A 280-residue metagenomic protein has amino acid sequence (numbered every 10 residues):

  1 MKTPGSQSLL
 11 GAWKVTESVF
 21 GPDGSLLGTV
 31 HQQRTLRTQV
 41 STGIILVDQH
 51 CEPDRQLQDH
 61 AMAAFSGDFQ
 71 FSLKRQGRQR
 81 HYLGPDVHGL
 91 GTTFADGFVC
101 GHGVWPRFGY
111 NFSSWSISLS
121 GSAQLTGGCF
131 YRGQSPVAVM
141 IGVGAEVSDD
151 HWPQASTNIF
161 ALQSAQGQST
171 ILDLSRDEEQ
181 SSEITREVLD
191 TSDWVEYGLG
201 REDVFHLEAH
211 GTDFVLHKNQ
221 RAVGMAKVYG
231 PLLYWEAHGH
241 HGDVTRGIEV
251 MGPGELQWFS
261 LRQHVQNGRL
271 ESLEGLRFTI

Functional and structural regions predicted by a protein language model:
T3, Q7-L9, K14-I280: Soluble ligand-binding/transfer domains with enclosed cavities or grooves
